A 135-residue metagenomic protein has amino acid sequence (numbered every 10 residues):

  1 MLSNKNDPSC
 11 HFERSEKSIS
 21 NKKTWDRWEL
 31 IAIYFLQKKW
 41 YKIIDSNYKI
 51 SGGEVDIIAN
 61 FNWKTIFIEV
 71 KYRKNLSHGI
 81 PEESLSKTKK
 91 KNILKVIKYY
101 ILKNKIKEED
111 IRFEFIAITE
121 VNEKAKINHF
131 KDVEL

Functional and structural regions predicted by a protein language model:
M1-N4: An acidic/histidine-cluster motif and surrounding catalytic segment that typifies divalent-metal-assisted enzyme active
K17-S20: A cross-taxon signal for low-complexity, glycine/charged-rich
L36, I57-S77, K87, I93: Conserved catalytic cores of phosphodiester-cleaving nucleases, focusing on short active-site segments
K38-S51: A short acidic/basic microdomain associated with nuclease active sites
G52, T65-F67, D110, I127: Structural motif
S77-I106: Mid-chain, well-packed structural core segment of small domains
L102-L135: Domain-level recognition of nuclease-like catalytic cores that cleave nucleotide substrates
